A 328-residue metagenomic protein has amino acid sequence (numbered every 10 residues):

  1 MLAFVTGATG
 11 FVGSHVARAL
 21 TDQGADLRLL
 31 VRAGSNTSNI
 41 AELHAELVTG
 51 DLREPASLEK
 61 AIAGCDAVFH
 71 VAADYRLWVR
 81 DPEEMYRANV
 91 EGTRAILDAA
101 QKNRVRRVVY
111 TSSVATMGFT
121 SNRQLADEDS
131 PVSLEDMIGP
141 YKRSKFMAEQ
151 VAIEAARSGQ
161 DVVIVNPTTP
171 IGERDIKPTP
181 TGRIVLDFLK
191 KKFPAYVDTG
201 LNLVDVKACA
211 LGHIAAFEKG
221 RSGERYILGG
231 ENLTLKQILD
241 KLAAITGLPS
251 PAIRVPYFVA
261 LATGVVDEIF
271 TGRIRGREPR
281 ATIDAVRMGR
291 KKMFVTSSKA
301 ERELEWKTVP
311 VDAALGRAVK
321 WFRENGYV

Functional and structural regions predicted by a protein language model:
A3-Q23: N-terminal Rossmann NAD(P)H-binding glycine-rich loop of SDR-like oxidoreductase domains
G34-A41, A45-E91, A99: NAD(P)H-binding glycine-rich loop region in Rossmannoid oxidoreductase-like domains and their noncatalytic homologs
Y86-V90, S130, M137-E149, T179-G182 (+1 more regions): Short-chain dehydrogenase/reductase
A88-Y141: Conserved Rossmann-fold NAD(P)-dependent oxidoreductase catalytic core, especially the SDR/UDP-sugar
A95, M147, P180, V197-F217 (+1 more regions): Substrate-positioning beta->alpha
S112, Q150-E173: Conserved beta-loop-beta element that borders a ligand/cofactor-binding pocket
V132-D136, R183-V204, A208, G220: A conserved pocket-lining segment of Rossmann-fold NAD(P)-dependent short-chain dehydrogenase/reductase
G212-P279, S297, R302, P310-Y327: Mid/C-terminal beta-alpha module of Rossmann-like enzyme folds, strongest in SDR-family dehydrogenases/epimerases
